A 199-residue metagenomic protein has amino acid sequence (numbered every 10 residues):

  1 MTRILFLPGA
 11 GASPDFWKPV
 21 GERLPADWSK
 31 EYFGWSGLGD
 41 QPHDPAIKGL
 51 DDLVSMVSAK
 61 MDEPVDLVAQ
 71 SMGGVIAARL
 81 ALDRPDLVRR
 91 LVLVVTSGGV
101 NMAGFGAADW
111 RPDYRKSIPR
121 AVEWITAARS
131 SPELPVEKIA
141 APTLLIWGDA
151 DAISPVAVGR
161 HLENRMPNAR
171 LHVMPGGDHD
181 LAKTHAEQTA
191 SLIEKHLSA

Functional and structural regions predicted by a protein language model:
A10-V20: The serine-hydrolase catalytic nucleophile loop
K18, E22, E31-V68, S191: Active-site loop/oxyanion-hole signature of alpha/beta-hydrolase fold enzymes
A46, L50, A78, L82-D83 (+1 more regions): Flexible "cap/lid" loop of the alpha/beta hydrolase fold
A69-G73, A77: Gly/Ala-rich beta-loop-alpha elbow adjacent to hydrolase catalytic centers
R120-P135: Active-site nucleophile elbow and catalytic-triad environment of alpha/beta-hydrolase enzymes
I139, L145-W147, D151: Short beta-strand/loop motif that positions the catalytic acidic residue of the alpha/beta-hydrolase fold
A150-S154, H179: Acidic catalytic loop of the alpha/beta-hydrolase fold
G177-A190: Catalytic histidine-centered segment of alpha/beta-hydrolase-like enzymes
